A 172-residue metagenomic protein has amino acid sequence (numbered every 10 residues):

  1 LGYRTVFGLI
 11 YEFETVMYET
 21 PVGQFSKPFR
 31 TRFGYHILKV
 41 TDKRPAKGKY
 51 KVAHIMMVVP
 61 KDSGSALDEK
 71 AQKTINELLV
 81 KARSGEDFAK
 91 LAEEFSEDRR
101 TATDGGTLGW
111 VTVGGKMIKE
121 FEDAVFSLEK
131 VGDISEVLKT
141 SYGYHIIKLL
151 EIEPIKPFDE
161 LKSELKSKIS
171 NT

Functional and structural regions predicted by a protein language model:
L1-E14, L38-S84, D98-I118, I146-T172: Well-structured core secondary-structure elements of compact alpha/beta domains
V6-V22, G114-V131, L138: Cell-wall glycan
F25-T31, I134-T140: Short acidic-hydrophobic surface loop/beta-edge motif
D87, D133: Residue-level recognition of oxygen-bearing side chains
